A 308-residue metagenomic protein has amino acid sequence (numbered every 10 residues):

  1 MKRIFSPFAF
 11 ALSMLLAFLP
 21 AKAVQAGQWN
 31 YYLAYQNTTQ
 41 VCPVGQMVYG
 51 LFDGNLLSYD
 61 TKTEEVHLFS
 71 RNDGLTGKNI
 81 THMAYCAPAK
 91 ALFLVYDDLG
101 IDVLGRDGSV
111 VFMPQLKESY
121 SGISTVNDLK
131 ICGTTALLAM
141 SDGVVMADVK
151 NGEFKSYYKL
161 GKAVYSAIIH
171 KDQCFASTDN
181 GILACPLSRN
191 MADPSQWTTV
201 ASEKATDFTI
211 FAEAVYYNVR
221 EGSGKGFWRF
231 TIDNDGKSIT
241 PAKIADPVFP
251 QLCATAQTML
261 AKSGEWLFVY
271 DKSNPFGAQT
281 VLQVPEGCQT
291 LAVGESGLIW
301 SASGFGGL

Functional and structural regions predicted by a protein language model:
M1-F10: Bacterial N-terminal signal peptides that target proteins for export
A9-F18: Bacterial N-terminal signal peptides
L19-Q25: Sec/Tat signal peptide C-region and signal peptidase I cleavage site
Q25-V44, S70-P88, M113-C132, K155-K171 (+4 more regions): Short coil-to-beta transitions that initiate beta-strands within beta-rich domains
M47-G50, A91-L94, T135-L138, Q173-A176 (+3 more regions): Conserved beta-propeller blade signature
L51-R71: Beta-propeller domains
G54-L57, D97-I101, D142-V145, D179-L183 (+4 more regions): Loop/turn residues immediately N-terminal
D60-E64, G105-S109, D148-G152, P186-M191 (+2 more regions): Short loop/turn segments that connect beta-strands within beta-propeller blades
